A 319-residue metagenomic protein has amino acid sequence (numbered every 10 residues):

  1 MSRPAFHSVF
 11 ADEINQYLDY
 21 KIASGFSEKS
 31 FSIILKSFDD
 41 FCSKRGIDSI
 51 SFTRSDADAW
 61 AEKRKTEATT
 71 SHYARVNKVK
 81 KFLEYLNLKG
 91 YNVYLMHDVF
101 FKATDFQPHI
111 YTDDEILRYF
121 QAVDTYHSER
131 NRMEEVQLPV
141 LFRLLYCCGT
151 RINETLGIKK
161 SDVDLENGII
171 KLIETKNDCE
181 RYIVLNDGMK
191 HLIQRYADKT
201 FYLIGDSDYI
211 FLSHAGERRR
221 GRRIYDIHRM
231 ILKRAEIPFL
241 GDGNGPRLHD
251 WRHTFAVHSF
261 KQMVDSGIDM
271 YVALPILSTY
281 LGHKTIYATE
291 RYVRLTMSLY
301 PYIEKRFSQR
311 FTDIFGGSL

Functional and structural regions predicted by a protein language model:
M1-L319: Conserved catalytic core of the tyrosine transesterase superfamily
